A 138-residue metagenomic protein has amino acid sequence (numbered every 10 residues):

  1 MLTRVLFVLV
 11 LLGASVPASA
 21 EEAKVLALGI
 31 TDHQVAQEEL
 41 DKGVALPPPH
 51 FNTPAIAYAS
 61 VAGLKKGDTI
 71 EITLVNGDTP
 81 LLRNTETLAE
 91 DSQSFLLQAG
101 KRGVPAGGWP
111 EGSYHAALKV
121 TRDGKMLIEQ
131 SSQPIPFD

Functional and structural regions predicted by a protein language model:
G13-P17: N-terminal signal peptide c-region/cleavage motif recognized by signal peptidases
A18-A55, D138: Short, compositionally biased P/S/T/A/G/V-rich stretches that sit at domain boundaries
I56-A62, T73: Short edge beta-strand/loop segments characteristic of extracellular beta-sandwich folds
T73-L81, D123-K125: Change "in extracellular beta-sheet-rich domains … of secreted and cell-surface proteins" to "in beta-sheet-rich domains
P80-Q93, Q133: Solvent-exposed serine/threonine-rich low-complexity stretches and specific carbohydrate-binding patches
D91-V104: Aromatic sugar-binding surface patches on proteins that engage polysaccharides or sugar-phosphate polymers
W109-T121: A short tyrosine-centered beta-strand micro-motif
M126-D138: Short beta-strand elements
